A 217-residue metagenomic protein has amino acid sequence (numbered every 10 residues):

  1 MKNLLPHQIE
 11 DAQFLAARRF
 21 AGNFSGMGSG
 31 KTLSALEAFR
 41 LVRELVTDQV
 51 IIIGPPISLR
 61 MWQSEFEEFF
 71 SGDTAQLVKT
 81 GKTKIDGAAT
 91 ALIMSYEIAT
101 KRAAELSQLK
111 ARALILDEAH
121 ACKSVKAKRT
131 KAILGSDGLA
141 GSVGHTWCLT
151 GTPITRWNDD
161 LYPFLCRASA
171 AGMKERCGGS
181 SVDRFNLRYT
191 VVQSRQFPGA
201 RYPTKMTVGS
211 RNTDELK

Functional and structural regions predicted by a protein language model:
M1-F24: Conserved pre-motif I regulatory segment
A17-N23, D48, T90, G144-H145: Pre-Walker A (Motif I) flank of P-loop NTPase domains
R18-A38: Walker A/P-loop
T32-E37, V46-E68, T155-D160: Conserved Walker A/P-loop ATP-binding site and its immediately adjacent core in helicase/helicase-like ATPase domains
D48-Q49, A113, T130-K217: Conserved P-loop NTPase motor "coupling/switch" region that bridges the ATPase
I57-G81, A168-G172: Conserved helix-turn-beta segment of the N-terminal RecA-like "Helicase ATP-binding" lobe in SF1/SF2 helicases
K82-A113, S124, K128-K131: Conserved helix/coil segment N-terminal to the catalytic DExD/H
D117-A119: Walker B catalytic acidic pair
